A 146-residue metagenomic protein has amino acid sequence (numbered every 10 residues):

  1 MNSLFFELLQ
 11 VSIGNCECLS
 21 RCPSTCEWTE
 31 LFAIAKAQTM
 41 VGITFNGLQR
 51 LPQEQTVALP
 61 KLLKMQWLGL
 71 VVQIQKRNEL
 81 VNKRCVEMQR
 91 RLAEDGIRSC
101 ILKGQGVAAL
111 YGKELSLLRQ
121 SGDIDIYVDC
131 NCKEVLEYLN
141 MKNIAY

Functional and structural regions predicted by a protein language model:
N2, F6, G14-K103: Helical scaffold of the NTase/Pol beta-like nucleotidyltransferase catalytic core
L9: His/Asp/Glu-enriched short active-site or ligand-binding loop at hydrolase and phosphoryl-transfer sites
I13-C16, D129-N131: A ubiquitous, low-specificity "background" feature that marks scattered single residues across proteins without
V86-M141, Y146: Active-site nucleotide-donor binding segment shared across nucleotidyl transfer reactions
